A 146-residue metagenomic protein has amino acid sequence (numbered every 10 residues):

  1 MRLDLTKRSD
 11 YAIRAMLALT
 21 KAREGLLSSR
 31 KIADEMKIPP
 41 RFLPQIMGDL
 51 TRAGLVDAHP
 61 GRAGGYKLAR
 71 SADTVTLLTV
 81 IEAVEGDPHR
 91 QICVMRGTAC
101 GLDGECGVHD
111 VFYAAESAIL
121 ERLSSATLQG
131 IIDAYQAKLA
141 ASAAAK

Functional and structural regions predicted by a protein language model:
M1-R14: Short alpha-helical segments that sit at the start of domains
T20-E24, R70-S71: Short helix-capping/hinge SLiMs at alpha-helix to coil transitions
R30-K37: A short alpha-helical element within helix-turn-helix/winged-helix DNA-binding domains across DNA-binding proteins
D34, T51-R52: Alpha-helical residues within the helix-turn-helix
G54-A69: Beta-hairpin "wing" of winged helix-turn-helix
A72-G97, V108-A118: Conserved segment of winged-helix/HTH DNA-binding domains
R96-K146: C-terminal regulatory/oligomerization modules of transcriptional regulators
